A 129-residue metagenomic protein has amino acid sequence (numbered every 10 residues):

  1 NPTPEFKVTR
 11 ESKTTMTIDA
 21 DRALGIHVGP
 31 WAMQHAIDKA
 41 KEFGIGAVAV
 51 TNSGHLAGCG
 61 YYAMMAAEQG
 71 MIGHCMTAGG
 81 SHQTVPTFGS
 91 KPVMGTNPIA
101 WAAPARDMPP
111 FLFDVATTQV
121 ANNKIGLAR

Functional and structural regions predicted by a protein language model:
N1-I37: Active-site cofactor/substrate anionic-group-binding motifs, chiefly glycine- and Lys/Arg-rich phosphate-binding loops
I18-A20, K41, A47-N52, G73-T77 (+2 more regions): General beta-strand structural signal in soluble alpha/beta enzymes
I26-T51, M71: Alpha/propeptide regions of enzymes that mature by internal proteolysis
G54-A57: Gly/Ser/Thr-rich loops at beta-strand to alpha-helix junctions that form or flank small-molecule/cofactor-binding
Y61-Y62: Catalytic-core segment of enzymes that process non-peptidic bonds
G70-T84: Glycine-rich phosphate/pyrophosphate-binding loops and their adjacent beta-strand/loop elements at enzyme active sites
Q83-R129: Phosphate/diphosphate-binding glycine-rich loops and adjacent basic-rich segments that engage nucleotide
